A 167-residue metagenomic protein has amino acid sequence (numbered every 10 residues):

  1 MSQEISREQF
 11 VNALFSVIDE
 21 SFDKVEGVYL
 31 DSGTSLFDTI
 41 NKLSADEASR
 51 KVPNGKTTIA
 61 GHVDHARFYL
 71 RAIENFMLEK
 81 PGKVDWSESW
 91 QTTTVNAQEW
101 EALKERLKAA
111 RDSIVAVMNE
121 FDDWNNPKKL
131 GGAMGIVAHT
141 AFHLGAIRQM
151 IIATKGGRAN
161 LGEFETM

Functional and structural regions predicted by a protein language model:
S2-D19, D23-L30, F37, D46-E88 (+1 more regions): Short, contiguous alpha-helical
S32-T39, R106-A110: Amphipathic alpha-helical packing segments from all-alpha helical-bundle domains
Q91-A141: Acidic/histidine-rich alpha-helical segments that form the ligand environment of transition-metal centers
